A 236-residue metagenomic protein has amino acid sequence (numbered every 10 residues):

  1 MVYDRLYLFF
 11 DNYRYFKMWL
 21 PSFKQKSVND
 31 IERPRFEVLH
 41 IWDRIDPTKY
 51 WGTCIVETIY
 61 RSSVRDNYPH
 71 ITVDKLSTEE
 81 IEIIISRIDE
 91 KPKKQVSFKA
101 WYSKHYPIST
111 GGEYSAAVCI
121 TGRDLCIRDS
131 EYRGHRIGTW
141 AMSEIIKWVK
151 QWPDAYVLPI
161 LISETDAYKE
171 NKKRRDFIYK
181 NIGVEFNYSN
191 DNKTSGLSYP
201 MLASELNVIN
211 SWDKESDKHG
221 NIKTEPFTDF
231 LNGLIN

Functional and structural regions predicted by a protein language model:
V2-Y132, W148-A155, N181-E185, T194-N236: Non-catalytic substrate-recognition and accessory regions of acyl/acetyltransferase enzymes
R133-I145: Glycine-rich acyl-CoA binding loop
T139, K169-E170: Short alpha-helix boundary/capping motifs
V149-Y168: Conserved GNAT acetyl-CoA-binding A-motif
E170-I178: Short amphipathic alpha-helical interaction segments
